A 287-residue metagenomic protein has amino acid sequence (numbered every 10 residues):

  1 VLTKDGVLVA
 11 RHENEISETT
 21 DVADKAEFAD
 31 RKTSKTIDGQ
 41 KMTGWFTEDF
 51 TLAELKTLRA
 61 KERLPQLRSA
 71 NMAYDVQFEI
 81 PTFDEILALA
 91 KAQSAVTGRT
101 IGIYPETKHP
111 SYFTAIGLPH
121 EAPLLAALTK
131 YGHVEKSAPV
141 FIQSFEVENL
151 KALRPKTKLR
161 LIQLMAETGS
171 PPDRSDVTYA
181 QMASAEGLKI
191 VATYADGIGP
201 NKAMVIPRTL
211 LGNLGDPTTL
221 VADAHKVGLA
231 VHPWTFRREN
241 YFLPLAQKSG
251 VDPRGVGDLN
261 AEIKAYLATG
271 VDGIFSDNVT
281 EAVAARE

Functional and structural regions predicted by a protein language model:
V1-L2, P105: Conserved metal-phosphate-binding beta-hairpin within the catalytic cores of diverse ATP-dependent phosphoryl-transfer
L2-R11: Acidic helix-start/capping segments at beta-turn-to-alpha-helix junctions
T3-K4, E148, E281: Short alpha-helical
K4-D5, S17, P110, E239: Active-site loop signature of alpha/beta-hydrolase-fold enzymes
L8, F141-I142, I274: A residue-level structural signature of the nucleotidyltransferase/glycosyltransferase Rossmann-like core
H12-S175, Y179-M182, E186-G187, T193-D196 (+2 more regions): Metal-dependent phosphodiesterase/phospholipase catalytic core, i.e., the His/Asp/Glu-rich active-site region
F113-T114, K156, R160-E287: C-terminal active-site rim and adjoining tail of enzyme catalytic domains
